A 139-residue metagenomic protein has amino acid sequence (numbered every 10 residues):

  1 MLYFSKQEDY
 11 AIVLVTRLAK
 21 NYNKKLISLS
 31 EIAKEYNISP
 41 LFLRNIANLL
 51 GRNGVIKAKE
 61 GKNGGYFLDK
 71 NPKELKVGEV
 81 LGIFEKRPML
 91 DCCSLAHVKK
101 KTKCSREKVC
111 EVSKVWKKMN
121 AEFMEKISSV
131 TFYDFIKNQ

Functional and structural regions predicted by a protein language model:
M1-V15: Short alpha-helical segments that sit at the start of domains
V13-N21, I83: Short amphipathic alpha-helical elements of helix-turn-helix/winged-helix folds
I27-Y36: A short alpha-helical element within helix-turn-helix/winged-helix DNA-binding domains across DNA-binding proteins
K34, G51-R52: Alpha-helical residues within the helix-turn-helix
L41: Key DNA-contact positions within bacterial/archaeal DNA-binding proteins
A47-N48: Short, hydrophobic-biased segments on the C-terminal half of alpha helices that form "recognition helices"
N53-K62, F67-D69: Beta-hairpin "wing" of winged helix-turn-helix
D69-Q139: Non-DNA-binding regulatory cores of transcription-related proteins, predominantly C-terminal effector-binding
